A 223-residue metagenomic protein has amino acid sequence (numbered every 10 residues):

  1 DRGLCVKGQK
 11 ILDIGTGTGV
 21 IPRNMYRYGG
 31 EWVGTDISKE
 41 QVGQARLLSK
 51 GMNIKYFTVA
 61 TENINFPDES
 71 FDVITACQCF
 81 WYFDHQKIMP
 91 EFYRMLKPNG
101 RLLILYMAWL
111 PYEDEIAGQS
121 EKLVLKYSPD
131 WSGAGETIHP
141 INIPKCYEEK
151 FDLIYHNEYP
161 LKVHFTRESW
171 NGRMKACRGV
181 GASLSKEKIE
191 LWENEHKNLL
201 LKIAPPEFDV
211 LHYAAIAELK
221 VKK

Functional and structural regions predicted by a protein language model:
D1-Q9: Conserved alpha-helix/loop element of class I SAM-dependent methyltransferases that forms part of the SAM/SAH-binding
K10-I14, T18-N63: Class I SAM-dependent methyltransferase SAM/SAH-binding core
E62-V73: A short acidic, Gly/Pro-enriched loop at the edge of an enzyme's catalytic core that lines a small-molecule cofactor
A76-C77, H85: A short beta-strand submotif of the Rossmann-like class I SAM-dependent methyltransferase core that lines
F83-F92: A short, conserved alpha-helix within the catalytic core of class I
Y93-V163: Conserved catalytic/acceptor-binding region of the Class I
N142-K223: Conserved Class I S-adenosyl-L-methionine
